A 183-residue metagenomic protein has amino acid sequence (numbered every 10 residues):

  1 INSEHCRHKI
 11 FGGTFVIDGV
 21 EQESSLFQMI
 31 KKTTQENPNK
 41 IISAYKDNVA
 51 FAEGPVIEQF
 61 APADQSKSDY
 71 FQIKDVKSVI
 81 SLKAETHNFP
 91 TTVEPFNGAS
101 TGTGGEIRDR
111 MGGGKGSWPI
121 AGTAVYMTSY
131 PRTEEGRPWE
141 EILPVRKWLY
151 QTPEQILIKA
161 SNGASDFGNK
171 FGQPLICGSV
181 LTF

Functional and structural regions predicted by a protein language model:
I1-F183: Long, structured ligand/cofactor-binding scaffold of large enzymes
